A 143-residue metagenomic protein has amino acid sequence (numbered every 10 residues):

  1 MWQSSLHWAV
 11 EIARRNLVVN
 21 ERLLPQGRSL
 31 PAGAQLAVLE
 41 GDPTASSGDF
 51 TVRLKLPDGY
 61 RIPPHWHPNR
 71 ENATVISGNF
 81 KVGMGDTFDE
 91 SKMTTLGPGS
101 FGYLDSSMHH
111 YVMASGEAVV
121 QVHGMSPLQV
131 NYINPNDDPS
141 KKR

Functional and structural regions predicted by a protein language model:
W2-G48, P135-R143: A short, N-terminal "cap"/entry segment at the start of jelly-roll beta-barrel domains of the cupin/DSBH fold
A9-V10, E71, M125, I133: Mature catalytic domains of secreted/periplasmic carbohydrate-active enzymes
F50-H67, L96, S106: Conserved short histidine dyad/triad with adjacent acidic residue
P57-Y60, W66-T87: Glycine- and acidic-residue-biased ligand/ion/polar-headgroup-sensing regions
I62-P64, V82-G83, L104, H109-S115: Short beta-strand His + acidic residue motifs that chelate non-heme Fe in jelly-roll/DSBH and cupin folds
D86-S107: Short acidic-glycine-tyrosine-enriched beta hairpin
S91-T94, M113-R143: Double-stranded beta-helix
